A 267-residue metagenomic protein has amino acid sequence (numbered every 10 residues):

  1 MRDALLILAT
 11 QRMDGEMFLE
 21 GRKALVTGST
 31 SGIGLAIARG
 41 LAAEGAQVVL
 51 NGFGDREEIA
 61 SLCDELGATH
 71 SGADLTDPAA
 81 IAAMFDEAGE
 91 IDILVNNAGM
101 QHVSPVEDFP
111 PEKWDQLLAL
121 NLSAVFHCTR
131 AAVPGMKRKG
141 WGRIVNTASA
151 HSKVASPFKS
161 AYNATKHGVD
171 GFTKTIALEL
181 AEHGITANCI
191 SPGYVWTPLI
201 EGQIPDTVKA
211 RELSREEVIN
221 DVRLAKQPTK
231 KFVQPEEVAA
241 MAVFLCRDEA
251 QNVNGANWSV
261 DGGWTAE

Functional and structural regions predicted by a protein language model:
A4-G15, V154, A242-V243, N254-E267: Short C-terminal tail/terminal secondary-structure segment of NAD(P)H-dependent dehydrogenase/reductase domains
K23, T30-S31: Conserved glycine-rich cofactor-binding loop
P105-V106, P110-L118, I144, R223: Substrate-binding pocket helix/loop in short-chain dehydrogenase/reductase
T129, T165, T173: Active-site helix of classical SDR
P134, L178-E179, Q251: Alpha-helical segment proximal to the catalytic Tyr-Lys
S149: Residue(s) in the substrate-gating loop at a strand-loop-helix junction that position the organic substrate next
A181, T186, V253-G255: Short, small/polar-rich loop/turn modules that mediate ligand/substrate recognition or access, typified
